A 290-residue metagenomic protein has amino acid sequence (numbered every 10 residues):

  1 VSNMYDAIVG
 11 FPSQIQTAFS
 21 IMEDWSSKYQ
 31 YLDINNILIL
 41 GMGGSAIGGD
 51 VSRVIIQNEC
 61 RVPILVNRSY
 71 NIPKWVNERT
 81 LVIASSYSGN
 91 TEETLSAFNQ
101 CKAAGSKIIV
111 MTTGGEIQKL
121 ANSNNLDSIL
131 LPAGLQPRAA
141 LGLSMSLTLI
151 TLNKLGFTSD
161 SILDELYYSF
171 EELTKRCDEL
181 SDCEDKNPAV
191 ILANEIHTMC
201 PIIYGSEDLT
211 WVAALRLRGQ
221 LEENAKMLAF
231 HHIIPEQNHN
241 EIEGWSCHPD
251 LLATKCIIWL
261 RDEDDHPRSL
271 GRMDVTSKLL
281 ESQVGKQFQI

Functional and structural regions predicted by a protein language model:
V1-A7, M22-K28, L32-N35, N153-T254: Active-site phosphate/pyrophosphate-binding segments
A7-K28, N35-G49: N-terminal, Lys/Arg-enriched amphipathic/low-complexity engagement segments that precede the first folded domain
I15, T148, L221: A residue-level signal for conserved active-site and pocket-lining positions in enzyme catalytic cores
T17-D24, V62-R68, D185-K186: Short gly/ser/thr-rich secondary-structure transition/capping motifs
Y31-R176, N194, D262-D265, G271-Q283: Glycine-rich phosphate-binding loops that contact phosphosugars or nucleotide phosphates
R61-P63, E223-F230, K278-Q289: Structural alpha-beta junctions
I64-V66, S128-L130, A229-H231, I257-W259 (+1 more regions): Conserved beta-strand scaffold positions in the cores of enzyme catalytic domains, especially in NTP/NDP-utilizing
E243-I290: C-terminal active-site/capping subdomain that shapes the small-molecule cofactor and substrate pocket of enzyme
